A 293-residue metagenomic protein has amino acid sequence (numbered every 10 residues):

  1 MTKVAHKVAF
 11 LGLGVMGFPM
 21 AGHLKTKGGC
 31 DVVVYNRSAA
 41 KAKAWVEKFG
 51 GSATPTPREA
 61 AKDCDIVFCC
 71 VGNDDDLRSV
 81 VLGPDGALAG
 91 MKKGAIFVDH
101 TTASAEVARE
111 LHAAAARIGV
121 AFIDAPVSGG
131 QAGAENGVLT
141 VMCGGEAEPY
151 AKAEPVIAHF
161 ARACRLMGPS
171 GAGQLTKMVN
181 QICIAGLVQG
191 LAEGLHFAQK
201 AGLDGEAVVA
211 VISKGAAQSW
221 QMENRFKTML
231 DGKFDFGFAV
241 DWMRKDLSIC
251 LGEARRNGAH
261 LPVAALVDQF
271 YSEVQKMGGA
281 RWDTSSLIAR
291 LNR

Functional and structural regions predicted by a protein language model:
M1-C69, A95, H100-T101: NAD(P)+-binding Rossmann beta1-loop-alpha1 motif at the extreme N-terminus of oxidoreductases
V32, A53, A121-I123, C164 (+2 more regions): Hydrophobic beta-strand scaffold residues
P57-C69, N73-V120: Rossmann-fold NAD(P) dinucleotide-binding segment
V71, T102-I182: Rossmann-fold dinucleotide-binding core
G137-G144, R165, P169-A201, I212-N224 (+1 more regions): Active-site-proximal catalytic alpha-helix in oxidoreductases
S170, Q174-L175, Q218-T284, R293: Interdomain hinge/lid region at the active-site interface of Rossmann-like NAD(P)-dependent oxidoreductases
